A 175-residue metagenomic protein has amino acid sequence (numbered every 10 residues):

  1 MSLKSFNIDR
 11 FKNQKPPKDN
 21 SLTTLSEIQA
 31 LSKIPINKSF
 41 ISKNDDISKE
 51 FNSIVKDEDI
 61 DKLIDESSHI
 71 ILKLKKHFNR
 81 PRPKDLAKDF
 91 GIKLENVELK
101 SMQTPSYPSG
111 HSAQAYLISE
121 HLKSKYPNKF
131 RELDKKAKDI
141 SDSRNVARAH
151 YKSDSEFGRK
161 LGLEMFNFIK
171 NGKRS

Functional and structural regions predicted by a protein language model:
M1-V146: Hydrophobic alpha-helical bundle signature of multipass membrane enzymes
D139-K170: Interfacial helix-loop-helix junctions of multi-pass membrane proteins
